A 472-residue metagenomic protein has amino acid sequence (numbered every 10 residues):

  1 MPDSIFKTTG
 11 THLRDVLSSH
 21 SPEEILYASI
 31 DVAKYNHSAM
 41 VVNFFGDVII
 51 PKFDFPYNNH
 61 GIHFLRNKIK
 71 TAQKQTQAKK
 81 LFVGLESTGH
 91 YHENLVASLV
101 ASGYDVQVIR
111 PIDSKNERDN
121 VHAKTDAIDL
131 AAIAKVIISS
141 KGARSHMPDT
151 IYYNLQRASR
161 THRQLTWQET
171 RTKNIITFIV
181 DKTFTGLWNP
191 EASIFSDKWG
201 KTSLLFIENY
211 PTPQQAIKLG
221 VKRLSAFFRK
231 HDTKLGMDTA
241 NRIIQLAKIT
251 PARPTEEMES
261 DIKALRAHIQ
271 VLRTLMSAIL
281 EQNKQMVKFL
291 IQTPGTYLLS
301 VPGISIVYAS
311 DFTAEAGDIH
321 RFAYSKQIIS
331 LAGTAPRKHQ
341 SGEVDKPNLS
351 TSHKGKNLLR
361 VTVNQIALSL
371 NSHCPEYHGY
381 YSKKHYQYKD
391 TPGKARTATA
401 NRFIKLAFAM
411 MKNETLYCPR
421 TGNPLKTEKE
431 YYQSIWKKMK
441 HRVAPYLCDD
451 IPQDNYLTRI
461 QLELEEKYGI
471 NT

Functional and structural regions predicted by a protein language model:
M1-T472: A detector of single, family-specific signature residues that are central to catalytic or substrate-handling motifs
